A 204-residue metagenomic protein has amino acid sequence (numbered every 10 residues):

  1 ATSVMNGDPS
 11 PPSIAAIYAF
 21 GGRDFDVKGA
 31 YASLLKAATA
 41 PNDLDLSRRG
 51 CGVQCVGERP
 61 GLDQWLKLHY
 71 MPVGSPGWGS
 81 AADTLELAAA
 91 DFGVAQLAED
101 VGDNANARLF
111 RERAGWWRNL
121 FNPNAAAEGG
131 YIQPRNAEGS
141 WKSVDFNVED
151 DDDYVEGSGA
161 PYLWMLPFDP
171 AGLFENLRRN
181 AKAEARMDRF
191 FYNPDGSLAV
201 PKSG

Functional and structural regions predicted by a protein language model:
A1-V4, P12-S13: Long, structured ligand/cofactor-binding scaffold of large enzymes
G7, P11, G21-G115, N119-G204: Active-site core of glycosidic bond-cleaving carbohydrate-active enzymes
